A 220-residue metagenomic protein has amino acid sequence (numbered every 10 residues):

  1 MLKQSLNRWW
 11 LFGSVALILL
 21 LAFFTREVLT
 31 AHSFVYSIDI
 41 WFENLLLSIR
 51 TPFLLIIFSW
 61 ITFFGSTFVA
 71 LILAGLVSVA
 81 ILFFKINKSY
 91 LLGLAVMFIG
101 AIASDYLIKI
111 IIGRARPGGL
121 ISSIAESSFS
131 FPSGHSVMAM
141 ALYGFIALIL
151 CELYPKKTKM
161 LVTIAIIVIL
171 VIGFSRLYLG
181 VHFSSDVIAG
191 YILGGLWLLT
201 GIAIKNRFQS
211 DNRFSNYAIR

Functional and structural regions predicted by a protein language model:
M1-V69, I111-I112, R116-S123: N-terminal transmembrane-helix/juxtamembrane module of multi-pass inner/ER membrane proteins
L2-L6, T30-S33, A80-G93, C151-T158: Membrane-interface helix-boundary motifs at transmembrane edges
K3-S5, S122-R220: Membrane-embedded catalytic cores of phosphoryl/pyrophosphoryl-handling enzymes
W10-S14, S89-M97, M160-I164, A189: Alpha-helical transmembrane segments of integral membrane proteins
L20-F24, I99-S104, I167-L177: Aromatic-anchored segments of alpha-helical transmembrane domains
T25-T30, T62, D105-G113, A147 (+2 more regions): Membrane-water interface at transmembrane helix exits
F64-F83, M140-I146, L150: Hydrophobic alpha-helical transmembrane segments
K85-E152: Membrane-interface loops
